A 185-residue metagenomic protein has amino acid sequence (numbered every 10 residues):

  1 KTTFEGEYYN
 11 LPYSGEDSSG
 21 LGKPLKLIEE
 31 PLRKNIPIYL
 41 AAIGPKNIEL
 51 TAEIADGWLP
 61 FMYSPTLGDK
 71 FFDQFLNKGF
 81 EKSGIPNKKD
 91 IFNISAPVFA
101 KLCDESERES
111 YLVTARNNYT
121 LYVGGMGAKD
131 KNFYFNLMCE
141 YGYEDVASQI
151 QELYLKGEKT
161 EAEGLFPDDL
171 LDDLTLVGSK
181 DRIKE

Functional and structural regions predicted by a protein language model:
K1, A52, D56, M62-D69 (+4 more regions): C-terminal amphipathic alpha-helical "assembly" element that mediates oligomerization/partner interfaces or acts as
K1-G57, F61-F92, S148-Q149: Internal, glycine-rich beta/alpha segment that forms the wall or movable "lid" of small-molecule/cofactor binding
R33-I43, A100-C103, D169-D181: Active-site mouth loops of central-metabolism enzymes
N93-E107: Short, conserved secondary-structure transition motifs
